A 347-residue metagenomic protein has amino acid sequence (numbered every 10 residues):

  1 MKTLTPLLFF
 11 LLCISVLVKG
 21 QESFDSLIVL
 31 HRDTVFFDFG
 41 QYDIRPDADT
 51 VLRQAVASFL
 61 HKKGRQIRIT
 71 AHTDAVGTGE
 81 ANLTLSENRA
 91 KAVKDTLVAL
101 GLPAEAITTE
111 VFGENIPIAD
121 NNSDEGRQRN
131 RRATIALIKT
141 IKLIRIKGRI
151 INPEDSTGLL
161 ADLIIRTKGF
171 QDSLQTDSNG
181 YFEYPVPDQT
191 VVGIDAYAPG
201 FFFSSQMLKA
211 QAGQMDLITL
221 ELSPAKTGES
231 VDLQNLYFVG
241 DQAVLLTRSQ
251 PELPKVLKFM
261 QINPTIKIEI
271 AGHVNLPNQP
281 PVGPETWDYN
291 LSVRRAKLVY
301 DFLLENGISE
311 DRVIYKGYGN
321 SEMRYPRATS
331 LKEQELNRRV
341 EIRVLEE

Functional and structural regions predicted by a protein language model:
M1-I28: Bacterial Sec-dependent N-terminal signal peptides
L30, F36-T70, V98, I135 (+4 more regions): Periplasmic peptidoglycan-binding/anchoring modules of Gram-negative envelope and division proteins
H72-I138, H273-E347: Periplasmic OmpA-like peptidoglycan-binding domain that tethers envelope proteins to the cell wall
R132-A136, S204-L236: Extracellular beta-sheet/turn segments enriched in Thr/Pro/Gly and aliphatic residues
I141-L160: Structural motif
G169-Y181: Short, acidic Ser/Thr/Gly-rich low-complexity loop/linker segments typical of extracellular and cell-surface proteins
G180-Y184, D216-I218: Short strand-edge motifs at loop-to-beta-strand transitions and within beta-strands of extracellular beta-rich domains
Q189-G200: A short, solvent-exposed beta-strand micro-motif common in secreted/extracellular proteins
